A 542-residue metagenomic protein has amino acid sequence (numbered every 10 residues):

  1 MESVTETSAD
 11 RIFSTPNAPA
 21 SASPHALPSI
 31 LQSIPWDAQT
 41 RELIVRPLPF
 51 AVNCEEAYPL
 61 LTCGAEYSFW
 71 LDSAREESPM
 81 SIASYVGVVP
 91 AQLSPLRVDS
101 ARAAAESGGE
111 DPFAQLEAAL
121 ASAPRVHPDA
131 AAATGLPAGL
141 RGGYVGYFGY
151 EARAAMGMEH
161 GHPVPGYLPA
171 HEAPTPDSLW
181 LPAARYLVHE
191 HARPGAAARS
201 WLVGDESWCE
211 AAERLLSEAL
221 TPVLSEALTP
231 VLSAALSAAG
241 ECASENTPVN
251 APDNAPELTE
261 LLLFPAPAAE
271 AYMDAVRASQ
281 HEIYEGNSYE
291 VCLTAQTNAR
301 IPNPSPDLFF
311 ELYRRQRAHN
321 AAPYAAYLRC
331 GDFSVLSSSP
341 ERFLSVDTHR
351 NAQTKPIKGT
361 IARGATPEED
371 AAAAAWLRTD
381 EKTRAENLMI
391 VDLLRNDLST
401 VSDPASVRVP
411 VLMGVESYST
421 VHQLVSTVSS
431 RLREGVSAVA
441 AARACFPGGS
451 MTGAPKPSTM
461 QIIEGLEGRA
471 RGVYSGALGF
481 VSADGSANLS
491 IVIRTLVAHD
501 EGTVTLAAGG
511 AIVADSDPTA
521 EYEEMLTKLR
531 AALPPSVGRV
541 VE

Functional and structural regions predicted by a protein language model:
E2-N17, A22-E542: Extended alpha-helical targeting/anchoring segments, especially N-terminal organellar/secretory targeting helices
